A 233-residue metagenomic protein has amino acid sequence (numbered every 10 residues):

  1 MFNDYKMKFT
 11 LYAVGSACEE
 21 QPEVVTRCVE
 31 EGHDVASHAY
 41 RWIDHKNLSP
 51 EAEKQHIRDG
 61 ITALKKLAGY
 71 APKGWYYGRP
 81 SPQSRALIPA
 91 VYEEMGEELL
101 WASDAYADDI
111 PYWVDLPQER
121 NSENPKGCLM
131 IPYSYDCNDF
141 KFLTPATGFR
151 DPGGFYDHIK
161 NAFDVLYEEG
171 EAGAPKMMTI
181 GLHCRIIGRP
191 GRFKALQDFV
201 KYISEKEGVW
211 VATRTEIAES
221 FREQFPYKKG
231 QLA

Functional and structural regions predicted by a protein language model:
M1-D34, R41, V165, Y202-I203: Active-site beta->alpha N-cap acidic-glycine motif
F2, V35-H38, W75, I88 (+3 more regions): Conserved, mostly hydrophobic/aromatic
T10-P22, I43-K54, Y76-S84, D109-P111 (+2 more regions): Acidic-and-aromatic substrate-binding clefts and catalytic sites of carbohydrate-active enzymes
E19-V35, A86-L99, L196-K201: Short, electropositive alpha-helical surface patch
V25, K54-I61, R85, K160-Y167 (+1 more regions): Generic structural signal for well-ordered alpha-helices, preferentially at hydrophobic/aromatic core positions
P50-R58, F149-D157, P190-F193, Q197: Non-membrane alpha-helical structural segments and their capping/turn regions in soluble enzymes
T62-A174, G230: Active-site-adjacent pocket scaffolds in enzyme catalytic domains
G96-W101, Y156-A233: C-terminal domain-boundary segment and adjacent tail
